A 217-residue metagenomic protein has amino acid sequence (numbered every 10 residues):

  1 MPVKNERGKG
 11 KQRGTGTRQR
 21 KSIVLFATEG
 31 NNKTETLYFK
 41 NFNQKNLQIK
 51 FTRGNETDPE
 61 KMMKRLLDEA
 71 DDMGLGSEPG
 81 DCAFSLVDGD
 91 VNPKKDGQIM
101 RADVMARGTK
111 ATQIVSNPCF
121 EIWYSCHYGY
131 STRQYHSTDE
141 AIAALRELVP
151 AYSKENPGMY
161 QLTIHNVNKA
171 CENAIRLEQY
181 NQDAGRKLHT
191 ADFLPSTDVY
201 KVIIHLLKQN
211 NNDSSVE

Functional and structural regions predicted by a protein language model:
P2-L25, K33-R53, E60, D71-F84 (+1 more regions): C-terminal accessory helical subdomains adjacent to catalytic cores in phosphodiester- and nucleotide-handling enzymes
G30: Active-site cores of enzymes that catalyze phosphoryl transfer or operate on phosphate-rich substrates
M62-R65: Well-ordered alpha-helical segments embedded in enzymatic catalytic cores
